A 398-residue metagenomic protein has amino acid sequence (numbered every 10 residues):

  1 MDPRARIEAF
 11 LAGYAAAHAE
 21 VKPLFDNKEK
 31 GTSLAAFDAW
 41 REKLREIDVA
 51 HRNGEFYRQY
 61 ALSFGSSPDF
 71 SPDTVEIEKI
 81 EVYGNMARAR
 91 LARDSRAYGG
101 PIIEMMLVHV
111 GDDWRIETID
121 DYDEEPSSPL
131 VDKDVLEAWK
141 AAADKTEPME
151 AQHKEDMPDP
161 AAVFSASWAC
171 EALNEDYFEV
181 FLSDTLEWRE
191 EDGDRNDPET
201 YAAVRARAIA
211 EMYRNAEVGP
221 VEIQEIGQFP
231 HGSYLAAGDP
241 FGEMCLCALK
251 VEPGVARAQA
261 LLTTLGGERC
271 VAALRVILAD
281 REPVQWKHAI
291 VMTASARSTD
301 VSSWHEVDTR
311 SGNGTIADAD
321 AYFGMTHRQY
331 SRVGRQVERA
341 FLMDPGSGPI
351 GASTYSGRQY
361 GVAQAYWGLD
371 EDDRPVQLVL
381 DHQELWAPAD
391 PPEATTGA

Functional and structural regions predicted by a protein language model:
M1-L62: Core segments of small alpha/beta cavity-forming domains
P3, I7, L11, K79-M86 (+5 more regions): Low-complexity, intrinsically disordered terminal/linker segments enriched in charged and Gly/Pro repeats
A35-Y98: Surface-exposed, charged secondary-structure patches
L62-S66, I103, L107-V110, A352-G357: Short aromatic-glycine motifs in intrinsically disordered, low-complexity regions
P72, I77, I116, V271 (+1 more regions): A broad structural signal for short, well-ordered beta-strand segments within beta-sheet-rich domains
E76-V82, L107, L342, W367-G368: Short, exposed beta-strand/loop patches in secreted or surface proteins that constitute
S95, G99-D121, Y360-L385: Short, compact, well-ordered microdomains
A143-A398: N-terminal domain-onset segments
